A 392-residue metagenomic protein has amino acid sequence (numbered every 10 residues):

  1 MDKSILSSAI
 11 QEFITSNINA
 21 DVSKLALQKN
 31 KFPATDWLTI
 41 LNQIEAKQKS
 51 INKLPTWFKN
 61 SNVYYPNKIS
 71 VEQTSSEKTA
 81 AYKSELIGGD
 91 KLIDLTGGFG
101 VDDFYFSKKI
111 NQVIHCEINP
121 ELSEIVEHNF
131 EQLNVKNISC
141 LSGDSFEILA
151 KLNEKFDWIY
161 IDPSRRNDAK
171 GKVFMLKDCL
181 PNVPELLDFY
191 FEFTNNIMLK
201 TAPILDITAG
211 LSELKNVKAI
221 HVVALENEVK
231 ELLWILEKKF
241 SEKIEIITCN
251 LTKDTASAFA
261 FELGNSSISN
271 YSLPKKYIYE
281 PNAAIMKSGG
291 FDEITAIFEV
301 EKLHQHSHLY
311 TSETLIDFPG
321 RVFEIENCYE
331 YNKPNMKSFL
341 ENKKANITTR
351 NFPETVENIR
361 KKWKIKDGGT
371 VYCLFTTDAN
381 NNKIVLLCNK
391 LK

Functional and structural regions predicted by a protein language model:
M1-K392: SAM-dependent transferase fold signal centered on methyltransferase-like domains, encompassing both Class I
